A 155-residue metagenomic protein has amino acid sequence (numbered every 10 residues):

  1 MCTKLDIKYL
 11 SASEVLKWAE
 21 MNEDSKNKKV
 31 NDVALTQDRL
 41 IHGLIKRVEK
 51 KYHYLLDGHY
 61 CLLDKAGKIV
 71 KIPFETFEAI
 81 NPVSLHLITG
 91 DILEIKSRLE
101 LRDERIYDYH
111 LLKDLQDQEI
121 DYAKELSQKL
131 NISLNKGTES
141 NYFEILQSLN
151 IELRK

Functional and structural regions predicted by a protein language model:
C2-L40: Conserved substrate/cofactor phosphate-moiety recognition/catalytic segment in nucleotide-dependent phosphotransferases
L5, I80-N81, L130: Short, structured coil segments at secondary-structure junctions
I7-Y9, L85-L87, L134-K136: Conserved beta-strand scaffold positions in the cores of enzyme catalytic domains, especially in NTP/NDP-utilizing
V15-A19, S140-L146: A short acidic, often aromatic-flanked loop/helix-cap motif at beta-alpha or helix-coil junctions that lines enzyme
D24-D64: Conserved nucleotide-sensing/catalytic segment adjacent to the nucleotide-binding pocket in NTP-handling enzymes
S25-V30, D103-R105, L153-R154: Short, hinge-like loop/turn segments at secondary-structure boundaries
G58-R102: ATP-dependent NMP and nucleoside kinases share a basic, alpha-helical "lid"
R105-E144: Small-molecule kinase domains that catalyze NTP-dependent phosphoryl transfer to phosphate-bearing small molecules
